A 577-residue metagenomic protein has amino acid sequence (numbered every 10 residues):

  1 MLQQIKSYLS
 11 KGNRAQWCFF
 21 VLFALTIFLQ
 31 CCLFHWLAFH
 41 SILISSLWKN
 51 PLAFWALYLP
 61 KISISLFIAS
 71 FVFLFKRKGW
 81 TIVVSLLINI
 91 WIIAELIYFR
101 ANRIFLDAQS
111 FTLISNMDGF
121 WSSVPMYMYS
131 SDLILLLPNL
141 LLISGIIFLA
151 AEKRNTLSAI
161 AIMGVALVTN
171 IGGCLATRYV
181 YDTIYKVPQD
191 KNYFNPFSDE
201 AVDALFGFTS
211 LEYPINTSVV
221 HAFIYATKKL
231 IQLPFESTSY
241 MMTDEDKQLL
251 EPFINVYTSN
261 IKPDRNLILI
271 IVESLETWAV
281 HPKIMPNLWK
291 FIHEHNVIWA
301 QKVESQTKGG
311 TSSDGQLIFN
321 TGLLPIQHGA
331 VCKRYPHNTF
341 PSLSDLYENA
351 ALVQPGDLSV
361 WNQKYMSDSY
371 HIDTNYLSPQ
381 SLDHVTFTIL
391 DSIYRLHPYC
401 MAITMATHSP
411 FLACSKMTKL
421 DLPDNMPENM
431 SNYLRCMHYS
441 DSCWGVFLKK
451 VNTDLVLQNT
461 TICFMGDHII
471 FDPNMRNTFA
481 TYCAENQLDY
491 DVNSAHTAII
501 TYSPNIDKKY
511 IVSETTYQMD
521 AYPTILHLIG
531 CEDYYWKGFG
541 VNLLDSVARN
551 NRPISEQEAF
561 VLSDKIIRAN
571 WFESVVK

Functional and structural regions predicted by a protein language model:
L2-V220: Transmembrane and membrane-interface helices of multi-pass, inner-membrane envelope-modifying transferases
P51-W55, A330-C332, Y433-L434, N486-Q487 (+2 more regions): Active-site rim elements
L74, L358, P504-K577: Membrane-interface soluble catalytic domains
N89, N116, L346, D520 (+1 more regions): Generic recognition of well-ordered alpha-helical segments
A166-P427, R435-M437, L528-C531, Y535-L544: Active-site-proximal alpha/beta segments of enzymes that process anionic O-linked groups
D314, Q458, M465-N505: Histidine-centered active-site microenvironments of extracellular/periplasmic hydrolases and transferases
L317, I403-P410, C463-R476, D545-A548: Acidic helix/loop microenvironments that form the catalytic cleft of cell-wall polysaccharide enzymes
M417, Y439-C443, F447: Active-site neighborhood of glycoside hydrolase catalytic domains
